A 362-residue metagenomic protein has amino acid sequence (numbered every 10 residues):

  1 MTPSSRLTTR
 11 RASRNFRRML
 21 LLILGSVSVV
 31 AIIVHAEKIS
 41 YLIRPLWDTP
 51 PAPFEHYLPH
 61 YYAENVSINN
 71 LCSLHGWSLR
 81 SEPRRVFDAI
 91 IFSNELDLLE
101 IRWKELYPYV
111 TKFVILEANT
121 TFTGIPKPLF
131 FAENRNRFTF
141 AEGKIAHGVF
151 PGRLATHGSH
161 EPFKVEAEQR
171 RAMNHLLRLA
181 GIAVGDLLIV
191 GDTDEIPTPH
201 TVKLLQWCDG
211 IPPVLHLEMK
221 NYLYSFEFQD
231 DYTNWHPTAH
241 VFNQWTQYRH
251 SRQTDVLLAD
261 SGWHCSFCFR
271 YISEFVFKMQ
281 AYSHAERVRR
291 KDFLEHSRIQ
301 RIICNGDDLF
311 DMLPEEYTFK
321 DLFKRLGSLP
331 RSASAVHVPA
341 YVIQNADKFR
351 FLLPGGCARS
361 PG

Functional and structural regions predicted by a protein language model:
M1-A89, N94-E95, D311, E315-G362: Juxtamembrane luminal stem/stalk of type II transmembrane Golgi/ER carbohydrate-processing enzymes
S67-V86, N119-V190, T198-K203, K324 (+2 more regions): Active-site-proximal specificity loops/subdomain of glycosyltransferases
P83, F87-P108, A118-T120: Active-site beta-to-alpha loop of glycosyltransferases that engages the nucleotide-sugar donor
D88-N94, L116-E117, V190-T193, L217-K220: Short His-Asn-centered micro-motif
S93, T120-T121, G152-L154, D194-E195 (+2 more regions): Conserved beta-strand elements of beta-rich interaction domains across eukaryotes, especially beta-propellers
L106-Y109, C208-G210: Short, conserved loop/helix-junction motifs that constitute active-site signature segments in enzyme catalytic cores
E195-D311: Conserved catalytic core of nucleotide-sugar-dependent glycosyltransferases
